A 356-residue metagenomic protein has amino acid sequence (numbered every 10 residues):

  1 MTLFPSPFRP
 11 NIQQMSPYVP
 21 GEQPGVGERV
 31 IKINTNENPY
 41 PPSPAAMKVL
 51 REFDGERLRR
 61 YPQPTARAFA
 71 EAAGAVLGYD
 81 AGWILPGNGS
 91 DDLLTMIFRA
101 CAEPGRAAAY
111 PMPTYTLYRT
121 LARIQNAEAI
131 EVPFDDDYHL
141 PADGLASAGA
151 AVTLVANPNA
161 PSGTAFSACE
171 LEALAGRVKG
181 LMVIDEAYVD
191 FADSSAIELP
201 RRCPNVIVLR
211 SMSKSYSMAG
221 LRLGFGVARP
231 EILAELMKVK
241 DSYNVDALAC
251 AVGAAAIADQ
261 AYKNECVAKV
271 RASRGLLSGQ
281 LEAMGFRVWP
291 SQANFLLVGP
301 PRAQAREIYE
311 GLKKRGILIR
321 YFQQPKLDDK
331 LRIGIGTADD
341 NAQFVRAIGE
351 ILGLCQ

Functional and structural regions predicted by a protein language model:
M1-R60, A146-A148: N-terminal "arm"/small-domain region of PLP-dependent enzymes with the aminotransferase-like
R67-A107, Q125, R302: Phosphate-binding glycine-rich loop
A100-A156: PLP-dependent aminotransferase-like
R123, H139-G149, P161-M218, E231: Active-site pre-lysine segment of PLP-dependent enzymes
N205-E282, F286-W289: PLP-dependent aminotransferase class I/II
R271, Q280-R315: Conserved PLP-binding catalytic core of the aspartate aminotransferase-like
G311-R315, R320, Q324-Q356: PLP-dependent enzyme catalytic core of the Aspartate aminotransferase-like
